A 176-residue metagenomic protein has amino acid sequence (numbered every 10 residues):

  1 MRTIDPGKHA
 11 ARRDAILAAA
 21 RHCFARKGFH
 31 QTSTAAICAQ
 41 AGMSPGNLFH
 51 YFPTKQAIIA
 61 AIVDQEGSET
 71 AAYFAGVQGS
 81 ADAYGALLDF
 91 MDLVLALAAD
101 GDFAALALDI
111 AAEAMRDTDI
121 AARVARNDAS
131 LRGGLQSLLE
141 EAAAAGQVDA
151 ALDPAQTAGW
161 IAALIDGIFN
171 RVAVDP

Functional and structural regions predicted by a protein language model:
M1-A11, H22: N-terminal intrinsically disordered/low-complexity leader segments
A15, A19-A57, A61: Helix-turn-helix
L17, A60, L88, R132-E140 (+1 more regions): An amphipathic alpha-helix signature
R26-K27, S80, A145: Short coil/turn segments at alpha/beta junctions that flank glycine-rich nucleotide-binding fingerprints
A61, A72-A104, P154-I161: Hydrophobic alpha-helical connector segments
D64-E69: Short, basic, alpha-helical segments at the C-terminal edge of helix-turn-helix-like DNA-binding modules
G85, A121-A125, A129, A143-P176: Hydrophobic/aromatic-rich alpha-helical bundle segments in the mid-to-C-terminal region
A86, A98-A122: Amphipathic alpha-helical segments used for helix-helix packing
